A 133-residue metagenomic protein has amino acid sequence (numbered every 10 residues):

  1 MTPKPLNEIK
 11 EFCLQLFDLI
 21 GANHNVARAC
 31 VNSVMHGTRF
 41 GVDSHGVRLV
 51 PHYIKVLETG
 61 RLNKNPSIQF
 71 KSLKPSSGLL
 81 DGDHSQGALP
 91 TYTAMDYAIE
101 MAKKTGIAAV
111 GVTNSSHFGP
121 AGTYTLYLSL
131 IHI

Functional and structural regions predicted by a protein language model:
M1-I20: Generic N-terminal amphipathic, Lys/Arg-enriched alpha-helix
A22-A29, S44-G46: Flexible, glycine/charged-enriched surface loops at secondary-structure junctions
H36-V50: N-terminal amphipathic, basic helical "cap/leader" segment at the start of enzyme domains
R48-I99: Active-site cofactor/substrate anionic-group-binding motifs, chiefly glycine- and Lys/Arg-rich phosphate-binding loops
E100-V110: Conserved catalytic cysteine-centered active-site region of acyl-thioester-dependent Claisen-condensing enzymes
N114-F118: Acidic, glycine-rich active-site loops and adjacent beta-strand->loop/helix elements that engage anionic groups
I131-I133: Conserved small/polar residues in nucleotide/adenosyl-binding loops
